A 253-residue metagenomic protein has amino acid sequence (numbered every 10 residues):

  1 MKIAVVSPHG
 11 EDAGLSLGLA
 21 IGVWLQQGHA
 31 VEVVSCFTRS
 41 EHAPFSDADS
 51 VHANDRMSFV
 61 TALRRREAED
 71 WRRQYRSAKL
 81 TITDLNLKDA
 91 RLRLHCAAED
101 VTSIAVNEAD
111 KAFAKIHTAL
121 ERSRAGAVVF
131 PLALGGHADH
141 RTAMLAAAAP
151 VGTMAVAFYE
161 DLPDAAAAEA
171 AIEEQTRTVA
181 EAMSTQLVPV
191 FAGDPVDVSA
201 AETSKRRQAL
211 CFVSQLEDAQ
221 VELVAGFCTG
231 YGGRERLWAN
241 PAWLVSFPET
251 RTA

Functional and structural regions predicted by a protein language model:
M1-A149: Active-site beta-strand->loop->alpha-helix modules in alpha/beta enzyme cores, enriched in Gly/His/Asp(Glu)
R66-L85, L92, C96-D100, R122 (+2 more regions): The feature marks non-catalytic terminal segments
